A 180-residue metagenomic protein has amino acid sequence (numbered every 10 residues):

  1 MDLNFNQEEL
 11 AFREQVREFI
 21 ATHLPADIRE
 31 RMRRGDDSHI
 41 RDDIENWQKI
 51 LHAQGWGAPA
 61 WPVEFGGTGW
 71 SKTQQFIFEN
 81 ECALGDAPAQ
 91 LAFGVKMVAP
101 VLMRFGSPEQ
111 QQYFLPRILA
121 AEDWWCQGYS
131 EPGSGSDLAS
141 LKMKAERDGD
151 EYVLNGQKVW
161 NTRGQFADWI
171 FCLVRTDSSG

Functional and structural regions predicted by a protein language model:
L3-E8, F12: N-terminal, positively charged, Ser/Thr/Ala/Gly-biased leader segments that form transit/presequence-like amphipathic
I28-I50: Short secondary-structure junction/hinge motifs that connect adjacent elements
R31-H39, V63-G67, V98-R104, S130-G133: Conserved short loop/turn motifs at secondary-structure junctions
E45-E122, T162-W169: Internal helix-loop-helix
A121-Y129, L173: A short, Trp-centered hydrophobic/proline-enriched beta-strand micro-motif
G133-L141: Active-site-adjacent elements of ketosynthase-type condensing enzymes
M143-E146: A structural signal for short hydrophobic beta-strand segments in well-ordered beta-sheet cores
E151, N155-G180: A short core secondary-structure module
